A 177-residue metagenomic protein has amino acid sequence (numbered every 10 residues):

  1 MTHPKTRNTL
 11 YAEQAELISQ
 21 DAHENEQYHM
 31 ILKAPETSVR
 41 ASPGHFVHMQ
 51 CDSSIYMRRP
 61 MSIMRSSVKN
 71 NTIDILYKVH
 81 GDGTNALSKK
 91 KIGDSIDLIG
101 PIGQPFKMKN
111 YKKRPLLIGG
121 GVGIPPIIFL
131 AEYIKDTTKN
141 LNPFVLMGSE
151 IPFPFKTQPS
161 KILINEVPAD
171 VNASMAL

Functional and structural regions predicted by a protein language model:
T2-I92, E150-I151: Ferredoxin-reductase
D82-L177: FNR/FR-type flavoprotein reductase catalytic core
